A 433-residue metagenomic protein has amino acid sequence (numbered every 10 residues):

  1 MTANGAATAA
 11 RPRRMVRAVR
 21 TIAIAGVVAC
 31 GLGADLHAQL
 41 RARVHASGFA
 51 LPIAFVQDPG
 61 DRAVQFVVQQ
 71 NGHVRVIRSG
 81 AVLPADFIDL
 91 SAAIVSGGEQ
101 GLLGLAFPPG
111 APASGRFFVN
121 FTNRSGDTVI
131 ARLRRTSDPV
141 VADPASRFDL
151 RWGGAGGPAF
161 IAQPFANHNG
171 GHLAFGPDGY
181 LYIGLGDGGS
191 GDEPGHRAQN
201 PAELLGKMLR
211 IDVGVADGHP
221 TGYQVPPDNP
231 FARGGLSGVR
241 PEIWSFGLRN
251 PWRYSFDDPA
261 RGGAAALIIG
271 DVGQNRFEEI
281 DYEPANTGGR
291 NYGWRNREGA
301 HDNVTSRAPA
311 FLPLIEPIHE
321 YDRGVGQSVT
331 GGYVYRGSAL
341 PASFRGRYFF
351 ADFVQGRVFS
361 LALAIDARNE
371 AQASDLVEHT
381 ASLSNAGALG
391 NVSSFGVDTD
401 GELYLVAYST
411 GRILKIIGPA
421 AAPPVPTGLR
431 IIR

Functional and structural regions predicted by a protein language model:
M1-A18: N-terminal secretory signal peptides that target proteins for export/translocation
T2-G5, A421-R433: Enriched but not universal
A18-G31: Bacterial N-terminal signal peptides
L36-D192, R253-F277, R290, V325-D366 (+1 more regions): Acidic, Gly/Ser/Thr-rich repeat motifs that build Ca2+-stabilized beta-propeller blades
Q39-S47, A81-S96, L133-P164, P201-R253 (+2 more regions): Blade-edge beta-strand/turn elements of extracellular beta-propeller and related beta-sheet repeat scaffolds
A54, H168, E203, K207 (+5 more regions): Extracytoplasmic/secreted proteins, especially bacterial periplasmic and envelope-associated proteins
V76, Y282-A285, R290-T305, G356-I416: Extended hydrophobic/aromatic segments used for targeting, binding, or gating
G191-E203: Acidic/polar, solvent-exposed loop segments in beta-strand-rich repeat domains
